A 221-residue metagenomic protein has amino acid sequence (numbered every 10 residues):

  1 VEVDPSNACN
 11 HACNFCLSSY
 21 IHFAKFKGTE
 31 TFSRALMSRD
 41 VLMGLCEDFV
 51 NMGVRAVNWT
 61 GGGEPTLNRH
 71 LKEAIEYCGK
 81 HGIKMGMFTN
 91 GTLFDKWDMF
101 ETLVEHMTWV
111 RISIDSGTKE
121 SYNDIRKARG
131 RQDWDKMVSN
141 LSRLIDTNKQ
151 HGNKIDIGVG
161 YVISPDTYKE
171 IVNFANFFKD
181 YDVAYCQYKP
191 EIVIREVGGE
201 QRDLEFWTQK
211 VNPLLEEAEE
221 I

Functional and structural regions predicted by a protein language model:
V1-S19, R55-T60: N-terminal pre-triad scaffold of radical SAM enzymes
D4, S19-H22, K27-D40, E47-N51 (+2 more regions): Radical SAM enzyme [4Fe-4S]-AdoMet core and its adjacent flexible, acidic and glycine-rich loops/tails across
C9, G63, G91, Y161-I163: Short, flexible loop/turn elements at secondary-structure junctions
C13, M87, I112: Conserved, mostly hydrophobic/aromatic
A24-G86, T92-H106: Conserved Radical SAM active-site core
